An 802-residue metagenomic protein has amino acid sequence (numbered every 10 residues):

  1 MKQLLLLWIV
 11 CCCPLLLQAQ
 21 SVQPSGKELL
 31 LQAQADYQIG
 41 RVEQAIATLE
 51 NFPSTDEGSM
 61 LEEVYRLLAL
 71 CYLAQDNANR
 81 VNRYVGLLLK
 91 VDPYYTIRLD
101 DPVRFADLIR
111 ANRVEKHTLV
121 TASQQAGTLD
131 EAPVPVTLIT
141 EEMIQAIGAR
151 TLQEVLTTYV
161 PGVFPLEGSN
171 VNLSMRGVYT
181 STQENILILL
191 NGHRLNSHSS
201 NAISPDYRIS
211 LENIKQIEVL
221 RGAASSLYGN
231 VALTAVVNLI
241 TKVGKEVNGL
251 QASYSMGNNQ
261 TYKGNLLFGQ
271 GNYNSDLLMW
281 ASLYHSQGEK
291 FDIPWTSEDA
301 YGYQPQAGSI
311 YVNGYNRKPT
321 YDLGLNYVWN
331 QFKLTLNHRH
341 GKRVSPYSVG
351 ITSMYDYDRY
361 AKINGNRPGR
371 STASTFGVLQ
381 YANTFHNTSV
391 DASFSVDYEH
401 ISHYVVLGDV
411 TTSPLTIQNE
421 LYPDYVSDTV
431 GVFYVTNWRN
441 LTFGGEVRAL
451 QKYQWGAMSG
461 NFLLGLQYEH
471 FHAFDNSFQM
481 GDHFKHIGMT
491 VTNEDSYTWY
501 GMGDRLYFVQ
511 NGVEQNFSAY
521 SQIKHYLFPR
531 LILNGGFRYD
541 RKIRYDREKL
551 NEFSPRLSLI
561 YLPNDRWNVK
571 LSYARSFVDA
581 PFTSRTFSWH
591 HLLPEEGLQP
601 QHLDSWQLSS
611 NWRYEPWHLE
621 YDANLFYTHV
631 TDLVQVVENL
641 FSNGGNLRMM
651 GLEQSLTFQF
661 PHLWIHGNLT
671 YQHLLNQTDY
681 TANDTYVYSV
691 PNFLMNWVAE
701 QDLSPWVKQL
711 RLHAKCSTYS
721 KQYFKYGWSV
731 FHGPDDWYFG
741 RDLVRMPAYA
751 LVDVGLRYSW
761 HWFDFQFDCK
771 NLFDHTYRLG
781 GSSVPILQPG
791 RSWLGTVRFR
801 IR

Functional and structural regions predicted by a protein language model:
Q153-H193: Extracytoplasmic beta-strand/coil segments of soluble accessory domains associated with Gram-negative outer-membrane
P165, H193-R221: Short acidic/polar hinge/loop motifs at secondary-structure boundaries that mediate gating or recognition
R208-S253: A beta-strand signature from Gram-negative outer-membrane beta-barrel systems, especially the internal plug domain
V236, T241-G271, D276-A281: Short strand-turn segments of transmembrane beta-barrel domains in outer membranes, especially the first one or two
E246, G271-K362: Periplasmic-side early beta-strands and strand-to-turn transitions of outer-membrane beta-barrels
N326-K342, R370-R547, D622, H666: Face-selective signature of the C-terminal outer-membrane beta-barrel domain
S389-S395, I401, L562, K570 (+2 more regions): Membrane-embedded beta-barrel scaffold of Gram-negative outer-membrane proteins
Y526-I532, H618, N624-H629, S642-G727 (+1 more regions): Gram-negative outer-membrane beta-barrel transporters
